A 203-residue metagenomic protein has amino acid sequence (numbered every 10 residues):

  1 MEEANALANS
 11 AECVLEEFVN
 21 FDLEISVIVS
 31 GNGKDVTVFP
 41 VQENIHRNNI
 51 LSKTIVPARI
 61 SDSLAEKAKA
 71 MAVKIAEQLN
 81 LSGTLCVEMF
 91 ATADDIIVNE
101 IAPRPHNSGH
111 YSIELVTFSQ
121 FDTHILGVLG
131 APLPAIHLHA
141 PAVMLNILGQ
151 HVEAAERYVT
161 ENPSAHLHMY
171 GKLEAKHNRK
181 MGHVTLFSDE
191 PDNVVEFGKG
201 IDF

Functional and structural regions predicted by a protein language model:
M1-I75, F197: Active-site nucleotide/adenylate-binding loops and adjacent lid/helix of ATP-dependent enzymes
N9-E12, F21-I25, L79-L85, P141 (+1 more regions): Short, basic and Ser/Thr-rich N-terminal targeting/leader segments
V29, D95-P105: A short beta-strand motif that forms the metal-chelation/ATP-contact edge of phosphoryl-transfer active sites
G31-D35, A91-D94, L148, S188-E190: Short acidic-glycine loop/turn motifs at beta-strand connectors
T37, L85, I96-E100: Protein kinase-like catalytic core scaffold
E66-C86, P103-Q150: Active-site "cap" helix and flanking loop/linker of ATP-utilizing ligase/carboxylase catalytic domains
L126-F203: Peripheral (often C-terminal) accessory segments that flank ATP-dependent C-N-forming ligase machineries
